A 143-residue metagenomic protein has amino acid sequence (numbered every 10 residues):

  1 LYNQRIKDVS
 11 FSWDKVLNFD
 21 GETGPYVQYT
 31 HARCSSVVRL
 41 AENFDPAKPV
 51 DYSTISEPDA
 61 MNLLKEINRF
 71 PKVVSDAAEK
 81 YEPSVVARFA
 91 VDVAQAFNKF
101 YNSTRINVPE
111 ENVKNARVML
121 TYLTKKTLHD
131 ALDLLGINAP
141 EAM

Functional and structural regions predicted by a protein language model:
L1-M143: Non-catalytic interaction-recognition regions
